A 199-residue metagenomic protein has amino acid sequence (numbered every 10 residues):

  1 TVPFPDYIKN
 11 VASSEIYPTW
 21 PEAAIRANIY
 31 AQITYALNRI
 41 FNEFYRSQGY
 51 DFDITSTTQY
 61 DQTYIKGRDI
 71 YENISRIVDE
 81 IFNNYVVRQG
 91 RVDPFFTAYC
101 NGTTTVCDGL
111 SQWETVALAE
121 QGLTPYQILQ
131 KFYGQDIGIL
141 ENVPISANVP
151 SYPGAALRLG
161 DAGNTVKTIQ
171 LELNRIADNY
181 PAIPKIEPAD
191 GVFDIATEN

Functional and structural regions predicted by a protein language model:
T1-N199: Conserved, single-site charged/polar hotspot
